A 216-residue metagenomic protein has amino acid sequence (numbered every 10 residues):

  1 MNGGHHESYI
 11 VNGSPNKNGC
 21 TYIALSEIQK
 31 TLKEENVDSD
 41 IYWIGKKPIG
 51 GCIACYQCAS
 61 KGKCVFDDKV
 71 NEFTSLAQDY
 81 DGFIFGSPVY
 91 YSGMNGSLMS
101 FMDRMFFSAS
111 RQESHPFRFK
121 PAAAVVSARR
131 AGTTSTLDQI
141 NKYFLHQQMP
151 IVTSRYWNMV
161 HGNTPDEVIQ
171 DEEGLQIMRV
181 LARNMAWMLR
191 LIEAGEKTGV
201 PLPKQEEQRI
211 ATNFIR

Functional and structural regions predicted by a protein language model:
M1-H5: Short, Lys/Arg-enriched N-terminal segments with co-localized hydrophobic residues within the first ~10-30 amino acids
H6-E35: N-terminal beta1-alpha1 ligand-phosphate binding loop
V37-K47: A short beta-strand-loop structural module common to alpha/beta enzyme folds
K47-A77, A211-R216: Cysteine-cluster motifs in flexible loop/terminal segments that predominantly coordinate metals
V65-Y156: Helix-loop-strand module that forms the ligand-binding subsite of alpha/beta enzymes
P150-R216: Glycine-rich phosphate/pyrophosphate-binding loop and the adjoining helix
